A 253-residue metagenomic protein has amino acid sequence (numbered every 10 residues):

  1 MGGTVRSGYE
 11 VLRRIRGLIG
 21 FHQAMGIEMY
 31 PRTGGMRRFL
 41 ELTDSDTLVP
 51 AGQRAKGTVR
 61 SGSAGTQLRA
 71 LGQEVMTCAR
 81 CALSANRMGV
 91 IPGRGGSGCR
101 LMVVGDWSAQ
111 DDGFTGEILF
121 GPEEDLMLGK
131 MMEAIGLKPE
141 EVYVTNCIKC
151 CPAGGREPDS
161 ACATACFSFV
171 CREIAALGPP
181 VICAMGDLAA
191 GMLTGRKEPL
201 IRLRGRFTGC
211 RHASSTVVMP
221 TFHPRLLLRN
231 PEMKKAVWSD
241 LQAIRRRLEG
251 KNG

Functional and structural regions predicted by a protein language model:
G2-L12: Short, small/acidic-rich helices and loops at N termini and domain boundaries of DNA replication/processing enzymes
R13, F21-A24, E28-G253: A polyanion-binding, active-site-adjacent surface
